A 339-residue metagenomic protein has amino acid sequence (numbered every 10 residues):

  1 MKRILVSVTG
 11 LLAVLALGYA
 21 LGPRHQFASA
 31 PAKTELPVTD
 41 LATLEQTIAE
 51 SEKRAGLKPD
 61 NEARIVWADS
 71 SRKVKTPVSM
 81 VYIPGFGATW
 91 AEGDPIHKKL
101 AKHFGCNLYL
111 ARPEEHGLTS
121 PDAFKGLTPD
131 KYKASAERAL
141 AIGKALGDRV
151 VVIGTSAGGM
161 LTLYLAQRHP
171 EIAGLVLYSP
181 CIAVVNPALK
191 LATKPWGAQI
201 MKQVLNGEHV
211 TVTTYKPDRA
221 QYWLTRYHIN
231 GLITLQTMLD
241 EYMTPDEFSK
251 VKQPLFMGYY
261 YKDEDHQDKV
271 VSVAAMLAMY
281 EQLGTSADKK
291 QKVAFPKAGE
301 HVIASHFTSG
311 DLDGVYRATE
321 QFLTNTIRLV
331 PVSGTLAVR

Functional and structural regions predicted by a protein language model:
L5-L21: Hydrophobic membrane-insertion alpha-helices, especially the h-region of bacterial N-terminal signal peptides
A32-E62, P180-E247, V293-F295, I303-V315: The alpha/beta-hydrolase serine catalytic core
K58-P113: Short, surface-exposed "cap/lid" segments of acyl-processing enzymes
A68-V74, A220-G299, D313-T324, V330 (+1 more regions): Serine-hydrolase catalytic core
R112-G117, C181, A298: Short beta-to-alpha linker loops that shape the active-site pocket of alpha/beta-hydrolase fold enzymes
L118-L146: Catalytic nucleophile-loop/oxyanion-hole region of alpha/beta-hydrolase and closely related hydrolase-like folds
I153-T162: Gly/Ala-rich beta-loop-alpha elbow adjacent to hydrolase catalytic centers
